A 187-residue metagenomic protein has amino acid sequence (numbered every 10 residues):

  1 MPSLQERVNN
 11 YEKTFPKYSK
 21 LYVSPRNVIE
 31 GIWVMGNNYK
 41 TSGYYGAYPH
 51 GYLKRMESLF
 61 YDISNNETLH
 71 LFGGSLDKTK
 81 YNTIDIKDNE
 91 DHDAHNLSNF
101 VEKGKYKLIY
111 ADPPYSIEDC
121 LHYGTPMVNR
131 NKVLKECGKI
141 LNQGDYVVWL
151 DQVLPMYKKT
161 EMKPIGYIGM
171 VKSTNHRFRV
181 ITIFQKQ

Functional and structural regions predicted by a protein language model:
M1-Q187: Class I S-adenosyl-L-methionine-dependent methyltransferase catalytic core
